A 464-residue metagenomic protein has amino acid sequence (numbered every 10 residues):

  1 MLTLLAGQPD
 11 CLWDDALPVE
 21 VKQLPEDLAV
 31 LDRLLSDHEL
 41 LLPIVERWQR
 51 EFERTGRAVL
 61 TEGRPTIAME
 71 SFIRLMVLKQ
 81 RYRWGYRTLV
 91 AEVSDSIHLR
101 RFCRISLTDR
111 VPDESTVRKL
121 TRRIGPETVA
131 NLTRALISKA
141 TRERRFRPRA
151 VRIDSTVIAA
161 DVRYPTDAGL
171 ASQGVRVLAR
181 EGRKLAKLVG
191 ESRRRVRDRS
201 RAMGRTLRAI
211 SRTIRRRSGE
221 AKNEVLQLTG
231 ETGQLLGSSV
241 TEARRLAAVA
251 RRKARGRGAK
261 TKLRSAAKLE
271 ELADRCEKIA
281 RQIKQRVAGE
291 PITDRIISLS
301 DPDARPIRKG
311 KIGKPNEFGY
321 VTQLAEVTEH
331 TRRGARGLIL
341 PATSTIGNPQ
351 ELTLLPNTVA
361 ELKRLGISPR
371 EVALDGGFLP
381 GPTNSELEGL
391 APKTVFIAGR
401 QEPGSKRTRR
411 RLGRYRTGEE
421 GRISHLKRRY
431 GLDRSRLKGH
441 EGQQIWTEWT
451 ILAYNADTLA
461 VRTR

Functional and structural regions predicted by a protein language model:
M1-R50, V461-R464: Charged, often Cys/His-bearing segments associated with DNA-binding zinc-finger transcription factors
L31-V77, R81: Basic, short loop/linker segments at the boundary and entry of helix-turn-helix/winged-helix-like folds
L75, L89-A91, D113-V117, R149-A159 (+6 more regions): Short, conserved catalytic/metal-binding motifs centered on acidic residues
L107-D301: Active-site- or DNA-interface-adjacent structural scaffold in DNA-acting proteins
A267-A273, I283, R409-R464: Basic, amphipathic alpha-helical segments enriched in Lys/Arg and hydrophobic/aromatic residues
I296-G313, E317: Flexible, glycine/threonine-enriched loop-and-boundary segments that flank and lead into catalytic domains of large
K311-L365: Electropositive, glycine- and tryptophan-enriched low-complexity nucleic-acid-binding patches
E371, G376-E441: Helix-centered, glycine/charged polyanion-binding patches within enzymatic domains that contact phosphate-containing
